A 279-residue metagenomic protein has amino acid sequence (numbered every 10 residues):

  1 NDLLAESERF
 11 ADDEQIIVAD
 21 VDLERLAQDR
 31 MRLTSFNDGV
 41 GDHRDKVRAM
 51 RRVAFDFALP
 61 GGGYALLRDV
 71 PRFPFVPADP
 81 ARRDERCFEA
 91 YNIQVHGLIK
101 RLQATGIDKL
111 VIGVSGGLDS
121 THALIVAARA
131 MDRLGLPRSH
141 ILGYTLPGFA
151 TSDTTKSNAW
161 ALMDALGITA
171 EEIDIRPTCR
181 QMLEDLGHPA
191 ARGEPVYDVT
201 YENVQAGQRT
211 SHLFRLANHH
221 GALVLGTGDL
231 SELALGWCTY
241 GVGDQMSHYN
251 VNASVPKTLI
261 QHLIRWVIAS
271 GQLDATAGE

Functional and structural regions predicted by a protein language model:
N1, E6, T105, I112-S115 (+6 more regions): Generic beta-strand/beta-sheet core signal
D2-R83: C-terminal beta-strand edge segments of enzyme domains
A11-Q15, R25-Q28, H43, L118-H122 (+4 more regions): Flexible loop/turn segments at secondary-structure boundaries
V18, R51-R72, L136-T200, A206 (+2 more regions): A conserved beta-strand->alpha-helix junction
R72-R86, T105-V114, G143-T145, E194-V199 (+1 more regions): Glycine- and acidic
A90, Q94-G135: A phosphate-binding catalytic loop at a beta-strand-loop-alpha-helix junction that coordinates phosphoryl groups
S115-A127, T154-N158, L186-P189, T239-V242: Short glycine/threonine-rich loop-to-helix capping motif typified by GTGT followed within a few residues by an Asp-Pro
M131, L166, A191-Q272: Active-site adenylate/phosphate-handling loop in enzymes that bind or generate adenylated species
